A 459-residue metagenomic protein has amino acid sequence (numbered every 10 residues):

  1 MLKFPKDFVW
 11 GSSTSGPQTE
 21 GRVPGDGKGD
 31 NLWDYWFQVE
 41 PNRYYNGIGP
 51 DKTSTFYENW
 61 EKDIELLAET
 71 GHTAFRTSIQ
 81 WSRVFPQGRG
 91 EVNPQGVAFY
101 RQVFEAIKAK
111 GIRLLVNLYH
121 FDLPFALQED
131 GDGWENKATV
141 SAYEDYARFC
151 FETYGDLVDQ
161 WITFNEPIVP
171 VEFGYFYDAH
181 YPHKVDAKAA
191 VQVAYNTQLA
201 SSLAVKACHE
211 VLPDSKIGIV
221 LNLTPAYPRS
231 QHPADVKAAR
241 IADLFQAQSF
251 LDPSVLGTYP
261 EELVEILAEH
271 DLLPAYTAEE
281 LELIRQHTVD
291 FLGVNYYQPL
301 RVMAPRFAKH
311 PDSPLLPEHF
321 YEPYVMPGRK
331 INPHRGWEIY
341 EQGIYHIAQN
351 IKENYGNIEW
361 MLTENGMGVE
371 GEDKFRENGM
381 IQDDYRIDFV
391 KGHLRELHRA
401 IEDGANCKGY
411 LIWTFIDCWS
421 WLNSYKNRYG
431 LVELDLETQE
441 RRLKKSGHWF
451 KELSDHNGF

Functional and structural regions predicted by a protein language model:
M1-Y44, Q87-R89, V97-F459: Active-site region of glycoside hydrolase catalytic domains
D30-E65: Aromatic- and Gly/Pro-rich amphipathic surface segment
T55-K62, T70, I79, Q95-Q102 (+2 more regions): Generic alpha-helix structural propensity
N59-Q80, Q286-F291, N354: Catalytic domains of carbohydrate-active enzymes, especially glycoside hydrolases
T70-G96, V116-Y119: Aromatic-lined carbohydrate-binding/catalytic grooves of carbohydrate-active enzymes
